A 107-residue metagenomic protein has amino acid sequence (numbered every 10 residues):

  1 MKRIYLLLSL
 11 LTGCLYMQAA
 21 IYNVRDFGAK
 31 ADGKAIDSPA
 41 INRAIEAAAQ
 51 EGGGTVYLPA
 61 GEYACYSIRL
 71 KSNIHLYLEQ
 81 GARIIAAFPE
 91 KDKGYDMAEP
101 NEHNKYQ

Functional and structural regions predicted by a protein language model:
M1-Y22: Bacterial Sec-dependent N-terminal signal peptides
M17-Q107: Extracellular/periplasmic carbohydrate-active domains that bind, remodel, or depolymerize complex polysaccharides
